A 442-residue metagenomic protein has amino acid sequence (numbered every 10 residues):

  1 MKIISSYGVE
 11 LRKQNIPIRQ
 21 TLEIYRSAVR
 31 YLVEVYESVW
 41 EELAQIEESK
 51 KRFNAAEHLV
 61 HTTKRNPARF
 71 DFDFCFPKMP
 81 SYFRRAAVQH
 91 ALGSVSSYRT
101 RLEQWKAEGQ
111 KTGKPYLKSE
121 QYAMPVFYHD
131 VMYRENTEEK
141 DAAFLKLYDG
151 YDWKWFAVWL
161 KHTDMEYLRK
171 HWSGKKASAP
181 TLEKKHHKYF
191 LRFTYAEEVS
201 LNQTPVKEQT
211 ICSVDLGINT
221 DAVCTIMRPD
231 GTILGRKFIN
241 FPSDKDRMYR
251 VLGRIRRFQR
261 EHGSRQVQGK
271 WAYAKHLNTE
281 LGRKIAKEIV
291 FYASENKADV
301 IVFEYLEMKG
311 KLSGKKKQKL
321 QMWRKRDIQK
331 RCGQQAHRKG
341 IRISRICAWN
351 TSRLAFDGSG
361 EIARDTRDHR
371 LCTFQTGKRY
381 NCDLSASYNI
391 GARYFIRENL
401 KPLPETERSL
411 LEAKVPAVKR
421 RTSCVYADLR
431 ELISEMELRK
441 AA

Functional and structural regions predicted by a protein language model:
M1-A442: Nucleic-acid substrate recognition interfaces
